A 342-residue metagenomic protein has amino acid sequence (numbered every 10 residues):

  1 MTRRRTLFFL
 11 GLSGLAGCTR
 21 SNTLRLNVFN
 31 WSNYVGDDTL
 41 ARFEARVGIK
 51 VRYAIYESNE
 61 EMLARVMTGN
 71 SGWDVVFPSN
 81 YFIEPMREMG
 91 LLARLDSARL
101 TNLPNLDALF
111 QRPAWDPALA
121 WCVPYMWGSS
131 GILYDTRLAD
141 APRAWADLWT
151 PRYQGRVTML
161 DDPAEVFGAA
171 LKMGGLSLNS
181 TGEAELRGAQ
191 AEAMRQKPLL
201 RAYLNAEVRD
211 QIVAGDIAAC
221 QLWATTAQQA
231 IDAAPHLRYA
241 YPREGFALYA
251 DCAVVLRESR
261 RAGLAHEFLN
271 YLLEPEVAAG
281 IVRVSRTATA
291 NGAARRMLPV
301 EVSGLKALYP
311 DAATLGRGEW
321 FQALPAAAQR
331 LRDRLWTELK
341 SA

Functional and structural regions predicted by a protein language model:
M1-G14: N-terminal secretory signal peptides and thylakoid transit peptides that target proteins across membranes
R20-M86: Early extracytoplasmic/lumenal segment of secretory-pathway proteins
G72, F77-V213: Extracytoplasmic ligand-binding site segments that recognize negatively charged/polar headgroups
F82-R87, V213, A219-H236: A ligand-binding cleft/hinge motif common to bilobed small-molecule-binding domains
R87-L95, P117-L119, Q229-Y241, L305: Ligand-binding "clamshell"
A93-P104, C122, A219, P235-A247 (+1 more regions): Short beta-strand->loop
G128, L186-R195, R201, A233-R257 (+1 more regions): Periplasmic-binding protein-like
L256-G316: Mature extracytoplasmic/periplasmic domains
